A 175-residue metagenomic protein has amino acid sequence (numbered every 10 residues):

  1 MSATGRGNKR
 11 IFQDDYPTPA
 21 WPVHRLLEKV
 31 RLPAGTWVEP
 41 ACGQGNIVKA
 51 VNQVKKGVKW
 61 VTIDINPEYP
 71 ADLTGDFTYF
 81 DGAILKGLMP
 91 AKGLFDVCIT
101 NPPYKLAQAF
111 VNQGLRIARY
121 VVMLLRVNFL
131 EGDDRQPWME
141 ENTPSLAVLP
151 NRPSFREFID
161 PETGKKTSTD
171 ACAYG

Functional and structural regions predicted by a protein language model:
M1-G175: Class I S-adenosyl-L-methionine-dependent methyltransferase catalytic core
